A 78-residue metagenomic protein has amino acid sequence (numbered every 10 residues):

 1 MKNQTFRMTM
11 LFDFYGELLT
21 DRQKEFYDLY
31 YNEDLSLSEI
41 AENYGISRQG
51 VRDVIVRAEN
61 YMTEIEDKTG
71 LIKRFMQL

Functional and structural regions predicted by a protein language model:
M10-L19: Short amphipathic alpha-helical boundary/capping segments
D21-E33: Short amphipathic alpha helix immediately N-terminal
F26, E39-A41, V51: Hydrophobic positions on the alpha-helical face of helix-turn-helix-like DNA-binding modules
S47-R48: Helix-turn-helix DNA-binding motif, specifically the short coil turn and the N-cap/start of the second
V54-R57: Residues within the DNA-recognition helix of helix-turn-helix
E59-E66: C-terminal flanking helix
D67-L78: Intrinsically disordered, low-complexity basic tails/linkers immediately adjacent to helix-turn-helix/homeobox/MYB/SANT
